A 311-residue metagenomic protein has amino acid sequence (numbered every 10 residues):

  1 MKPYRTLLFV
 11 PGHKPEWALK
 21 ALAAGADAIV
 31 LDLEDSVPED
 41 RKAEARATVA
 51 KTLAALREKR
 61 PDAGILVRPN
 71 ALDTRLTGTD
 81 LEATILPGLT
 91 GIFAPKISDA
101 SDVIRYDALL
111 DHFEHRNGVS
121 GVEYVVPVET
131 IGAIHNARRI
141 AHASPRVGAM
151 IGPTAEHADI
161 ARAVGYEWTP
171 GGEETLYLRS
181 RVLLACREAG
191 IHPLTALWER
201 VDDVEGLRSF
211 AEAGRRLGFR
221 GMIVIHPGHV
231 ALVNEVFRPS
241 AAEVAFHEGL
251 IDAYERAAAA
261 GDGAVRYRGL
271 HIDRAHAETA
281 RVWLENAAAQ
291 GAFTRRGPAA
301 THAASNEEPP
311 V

Functional and structural regions predicted by a protein language model:
M1-V311: Expand to "…catalyze enediolate/carbanion chemistry for C-C bond making/breaking, isomerization, decarboxylation
